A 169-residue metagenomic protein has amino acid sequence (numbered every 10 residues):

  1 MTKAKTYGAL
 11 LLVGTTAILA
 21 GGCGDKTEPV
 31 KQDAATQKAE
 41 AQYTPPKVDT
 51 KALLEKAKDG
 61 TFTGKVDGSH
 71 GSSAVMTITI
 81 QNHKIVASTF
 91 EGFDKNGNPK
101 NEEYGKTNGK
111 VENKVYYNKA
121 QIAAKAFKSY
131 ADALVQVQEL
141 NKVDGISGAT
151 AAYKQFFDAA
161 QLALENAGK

Functional and structural regions predicted by a protein language model:
M1-G8: Bacterial Sec-dependent N-terminal signal peptides
T6, L19-Q32: Bacterial lipoprotein signal-peptidase II cleavage site
A9-L11, K125: A periodicity- and composition-biased signal for non-globular, repetitive helical segments
L11-I18: Bacterial N-terminal signal peptides
K26-K58: N-terminal, intrinsically disordered, polar/charged segments of Gram-positive cell-envelope systems that serve as
L54-A57, K65-V75, T79-K169: Active-site- and interface-proximal helix/loop "cap" or "latch" segments in soluble metabolic and energy-transducing
